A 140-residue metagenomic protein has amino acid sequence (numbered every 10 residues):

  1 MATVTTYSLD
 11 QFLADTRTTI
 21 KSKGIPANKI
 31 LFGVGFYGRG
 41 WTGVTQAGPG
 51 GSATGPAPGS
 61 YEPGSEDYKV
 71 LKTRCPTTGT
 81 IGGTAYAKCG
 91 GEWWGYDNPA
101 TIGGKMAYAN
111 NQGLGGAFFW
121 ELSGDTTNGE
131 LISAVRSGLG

Functional and structural regions predicted by a protein language model:
M1, F12-A14, K88-G90: Flexible glycine/proline-enriched surface loops and loop-helix/loop-strand junctions
M1-D10, T126: Chitinase-like catalytic core of GlcNAc-active glycosidases
L9-A27: Catalytic-core region of carbohydrate-active enzymes that cleave or remodel glycosidic bonds
I25-L31, Q112-G116: Loop/turn elements at helix/coil->beta-strand transitions in domains of secreted/extracellular proteins
I25-P26, F36-W41, L122-T126: Solvent-exposed loop/turn segments at secondary-structure junctions within structured extracellular/periplasmic domains
K29-Y108, S137-L139: Glycan-binding loop/region signatures in secreted carbohydrate-active enzymes
N98-G140: Acidic/aromatic/glycine-rich contiguous surface patches that form carbohydrate-binding/processing clefts and analogous
